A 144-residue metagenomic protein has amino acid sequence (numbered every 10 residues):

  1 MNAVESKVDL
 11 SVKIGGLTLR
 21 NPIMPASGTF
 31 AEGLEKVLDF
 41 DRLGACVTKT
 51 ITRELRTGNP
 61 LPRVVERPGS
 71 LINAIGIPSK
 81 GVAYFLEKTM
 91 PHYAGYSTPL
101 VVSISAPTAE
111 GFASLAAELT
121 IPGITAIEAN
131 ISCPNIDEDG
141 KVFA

Functional and structural regions predicted by a protein language model:
M1-A144: Flavin-dependent oxidoreductase catalytic cores
